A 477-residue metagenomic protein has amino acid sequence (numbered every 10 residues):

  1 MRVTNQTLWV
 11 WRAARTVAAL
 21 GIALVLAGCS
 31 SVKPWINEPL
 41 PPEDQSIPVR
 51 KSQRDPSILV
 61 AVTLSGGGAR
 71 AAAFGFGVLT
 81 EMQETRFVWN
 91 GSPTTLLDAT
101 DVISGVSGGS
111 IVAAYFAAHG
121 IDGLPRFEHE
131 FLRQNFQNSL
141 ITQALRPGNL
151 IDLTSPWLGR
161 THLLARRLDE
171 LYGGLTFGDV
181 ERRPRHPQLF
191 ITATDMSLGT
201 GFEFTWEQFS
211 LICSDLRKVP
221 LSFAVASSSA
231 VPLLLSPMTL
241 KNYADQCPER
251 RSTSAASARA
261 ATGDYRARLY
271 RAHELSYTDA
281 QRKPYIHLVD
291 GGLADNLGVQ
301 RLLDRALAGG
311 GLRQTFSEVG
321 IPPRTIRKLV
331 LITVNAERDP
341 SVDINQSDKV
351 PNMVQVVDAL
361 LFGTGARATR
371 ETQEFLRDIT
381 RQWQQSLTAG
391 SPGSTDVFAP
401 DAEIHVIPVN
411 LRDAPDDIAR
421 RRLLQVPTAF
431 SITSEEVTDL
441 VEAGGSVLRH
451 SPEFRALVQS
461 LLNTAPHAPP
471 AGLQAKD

Functional and structural regions predicted by a protein language model:
R2-R12, G28-D477: Catalytic domains of lipid- and phosphate-ester/thioester hydrolases
T16-A27: Bacterial N-terminal signal peptides
